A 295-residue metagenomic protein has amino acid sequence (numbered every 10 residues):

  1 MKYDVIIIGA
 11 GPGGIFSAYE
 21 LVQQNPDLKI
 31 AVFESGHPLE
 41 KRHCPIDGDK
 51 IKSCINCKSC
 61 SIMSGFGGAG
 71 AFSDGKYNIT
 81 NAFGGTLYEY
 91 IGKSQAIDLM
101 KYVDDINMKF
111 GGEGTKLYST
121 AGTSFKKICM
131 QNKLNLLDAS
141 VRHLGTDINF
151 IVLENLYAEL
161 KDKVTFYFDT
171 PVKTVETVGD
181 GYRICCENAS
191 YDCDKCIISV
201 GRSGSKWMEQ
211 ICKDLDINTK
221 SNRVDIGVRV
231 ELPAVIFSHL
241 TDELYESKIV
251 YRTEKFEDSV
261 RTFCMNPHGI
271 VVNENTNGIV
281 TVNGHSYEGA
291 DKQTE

Functional and structural regions predicted by a protein language model:
M1-G84, A121-E295: Residues forming the flavin
G65-T115: Dinucleotide-binding Rossmann-like beta1-alpha1 core, especially the glycine-rich loop that anchors the ADP
